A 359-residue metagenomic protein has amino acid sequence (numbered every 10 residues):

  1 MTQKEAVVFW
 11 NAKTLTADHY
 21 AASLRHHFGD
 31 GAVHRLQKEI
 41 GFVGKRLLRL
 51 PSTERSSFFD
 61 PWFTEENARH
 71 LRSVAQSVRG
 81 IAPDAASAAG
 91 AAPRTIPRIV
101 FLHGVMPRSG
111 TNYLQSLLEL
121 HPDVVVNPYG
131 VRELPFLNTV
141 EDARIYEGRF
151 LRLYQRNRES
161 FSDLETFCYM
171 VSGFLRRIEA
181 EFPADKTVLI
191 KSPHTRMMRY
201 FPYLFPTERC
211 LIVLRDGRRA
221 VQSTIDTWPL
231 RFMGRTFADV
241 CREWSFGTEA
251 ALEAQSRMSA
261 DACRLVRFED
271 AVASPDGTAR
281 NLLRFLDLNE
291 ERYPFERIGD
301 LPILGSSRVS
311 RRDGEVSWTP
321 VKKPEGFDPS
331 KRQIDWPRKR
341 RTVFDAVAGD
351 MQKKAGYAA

Functional and structural regions predicted by a protein language model:
T2-Y169: PAPS-dependent sulfotransferase catalytic core
R108, V272-A273, P337-R338: Short, solvent-exposed loop/helix junctions and linker helices that flank or host conserved functional motifs
E119, P202-Y203, G299, D345: Alpha-helix boundary recognition
Y129-L134, L214-D216, F295: A short, structured active-site edge motif that brings together acidic residues
S162-I190: Alpha-helix-centered segments that form part of catalytic cores
A184-Y293, S307-V321: PAPS-dependent sulfotransferase catalytic domain
R297-A348: PAPS-dependent sulfotransferase catalytic core
